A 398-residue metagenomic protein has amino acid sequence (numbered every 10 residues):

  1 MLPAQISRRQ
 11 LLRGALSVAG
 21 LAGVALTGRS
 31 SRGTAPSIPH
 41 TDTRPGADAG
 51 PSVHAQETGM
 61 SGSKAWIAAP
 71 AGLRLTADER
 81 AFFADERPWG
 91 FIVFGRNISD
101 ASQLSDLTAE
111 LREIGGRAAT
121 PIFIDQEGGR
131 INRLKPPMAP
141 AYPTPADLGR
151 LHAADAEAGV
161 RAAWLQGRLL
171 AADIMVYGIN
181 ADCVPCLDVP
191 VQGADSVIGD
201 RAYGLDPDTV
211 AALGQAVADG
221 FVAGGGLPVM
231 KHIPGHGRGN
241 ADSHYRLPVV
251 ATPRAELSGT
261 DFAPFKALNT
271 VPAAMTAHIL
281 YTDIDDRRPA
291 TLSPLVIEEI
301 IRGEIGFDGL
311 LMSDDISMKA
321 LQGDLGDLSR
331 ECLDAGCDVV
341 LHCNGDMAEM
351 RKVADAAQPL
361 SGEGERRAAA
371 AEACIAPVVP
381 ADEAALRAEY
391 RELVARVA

Functional and structural regions predicted by a protein language model:
M1-S7, V18-A22: N-terminal secretory signal peptides
Q5, A25-M60, P359: C-terminal segment of N-terminal export signals and the immediately downstream linker at the start of the mature
Q56-I122, Q126-A141, A398: N-terminal hydrophobic targeting/anchoring segments and the immediately downstream early-domain regions of hydrolases
W66-R74, L148-R161, R246-S258: Active-site mouth loops of central-metabolism enzymes
A68-A69, N97-G116, A212-R366, A370: Second-shell residues forming the walls of enzyme active-site clefts
L73-F82, Q166-L170, L325-S329: Short, acidic/polar
Q103, A153-L169, D208-A212: Glycine-rich anion/phosphate-binding loops
G115-P143, Q166-P190, V210, A218-P234: Glycine-rich, aromatic-flanked loop segments that form ligand/cofactor-binding clefts across common enzyme folds
